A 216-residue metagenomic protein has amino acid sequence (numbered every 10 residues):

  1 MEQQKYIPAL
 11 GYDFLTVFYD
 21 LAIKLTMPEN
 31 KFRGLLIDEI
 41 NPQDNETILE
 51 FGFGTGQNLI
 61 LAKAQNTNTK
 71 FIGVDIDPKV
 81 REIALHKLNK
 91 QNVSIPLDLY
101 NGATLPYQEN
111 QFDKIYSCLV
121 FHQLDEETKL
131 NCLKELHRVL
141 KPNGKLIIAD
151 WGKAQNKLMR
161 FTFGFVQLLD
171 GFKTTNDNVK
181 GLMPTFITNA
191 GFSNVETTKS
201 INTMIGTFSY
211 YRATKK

Functional and structural regions predicted by a protein language model:
Q3-Y6, T26, I147-A190, N194-T203 (+1 more regions): C-terminal alpha-helical "lid/dimerization" subdomain adjacent to the S-adenosyl-L-methionine
M27-D44: Conserved alpha-helix/loop element of class I SAM-dependent methyltransferases that forms part of the SAM/SAH-binding
T55-N66: Conserved SAM-binding loop of SAM-dependent methyltransferases across substrates and taxa, primarily the Class I
D77-K79: Conserved SAM/SAH-binding beta-strand->alpha-helix loop
A84-L85: Conserved SAM-binding loop
Q91-L105: Conserved SAM-binding strand-loop segment of SAM-dependent methyltransferases
A103-I115: A short acidic, Gly/Pro-enriched loop at the edge of an enzyme's catalytic core that lines a small-molecule cofactor
L130-P142: A short glycine-rich, Lys/Arg-flanked "PGG" loop and its adjoining helix->strand segment in the class I
